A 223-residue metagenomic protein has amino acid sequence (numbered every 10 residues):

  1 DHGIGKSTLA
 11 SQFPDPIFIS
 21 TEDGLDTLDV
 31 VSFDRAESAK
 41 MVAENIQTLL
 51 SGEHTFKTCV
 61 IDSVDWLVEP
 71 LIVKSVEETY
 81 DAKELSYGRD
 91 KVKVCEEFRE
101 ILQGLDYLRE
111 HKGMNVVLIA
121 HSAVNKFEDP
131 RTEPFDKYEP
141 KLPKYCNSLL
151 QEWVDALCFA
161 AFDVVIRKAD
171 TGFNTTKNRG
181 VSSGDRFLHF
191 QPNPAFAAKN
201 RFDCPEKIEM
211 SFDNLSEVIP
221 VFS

Functional and structural regions predicted by a protein language model:
D1-I72: Conserved P-loop
S7-A10, L108, L149-L150: Hydrophobic/aromatic ligand-binding patch that stacks against planar heteroaromatic rings of cofactors or nucleotides
Q12-F13, H111-G113, W153-D155: Short, well-ordered loop/turn elements at secondary-structure boundaries
P16-F18, V116, L157-F159: Short, well-ordered beta-strand core segments
E22-D26, V64-W66, S122-K126, D163-I166 (+1 more regions): Conserved nucleotide-binding/hydrolysis micro-motifs of P-loop NTPases
L49-H54, Y107-K112, Q151: Conserved catalytic network of the ASCE P-loop NTPase/AAA+ motor domain
V64-S148: P-loop NTPase motor core
F127-S223: Conserved GTP-binding G-domain of TRAFAC-class P-loop NTPases and closely related GTPase folds
